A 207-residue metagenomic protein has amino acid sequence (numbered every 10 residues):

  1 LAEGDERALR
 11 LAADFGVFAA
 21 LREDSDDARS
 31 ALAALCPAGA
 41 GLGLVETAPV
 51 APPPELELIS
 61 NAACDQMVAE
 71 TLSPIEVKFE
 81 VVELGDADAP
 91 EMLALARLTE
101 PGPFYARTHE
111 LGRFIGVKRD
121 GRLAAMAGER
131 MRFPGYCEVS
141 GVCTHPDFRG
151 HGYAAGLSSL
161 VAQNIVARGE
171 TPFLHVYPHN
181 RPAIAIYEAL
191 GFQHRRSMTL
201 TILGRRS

Functional and structural regions predicted by a protein language model:
L1-E76: Acyl-donor-binding surface of acyltransferase catalytic domains
D27-A33, T144-P146, G150-A167, I184-A189: Conserved acetyl-CoA-binding loop-helix of GNAT-fold acetyltransferases
L44-P49, N164, F173-I184, L200-S207: Conserved beta-strand-loop-alpha-helix junction that forms the acyl-donor binding cleft
V50-L56, A155, P178-R196: Conserved active-site alpha-helix within GNAT-family acetyltransferase domains
E57-A69, F173-H175, Q193-S207: Conserved catalytic-core motifs of GNAT/GCN5-like acyltransferases
E70-G102: Short amphipathic alpha-helix that is part of the acyltransferase structural core
P103-R113, V117-H145: A conserved beta-strand-loop-helix scaffold within acyl/acetyltransferase catalytic domains
V117-K118, G128-R130, H151-N164, T171 (+1 more regions): Recognition helices and adjacent regulatory flanks at domain boundaries
